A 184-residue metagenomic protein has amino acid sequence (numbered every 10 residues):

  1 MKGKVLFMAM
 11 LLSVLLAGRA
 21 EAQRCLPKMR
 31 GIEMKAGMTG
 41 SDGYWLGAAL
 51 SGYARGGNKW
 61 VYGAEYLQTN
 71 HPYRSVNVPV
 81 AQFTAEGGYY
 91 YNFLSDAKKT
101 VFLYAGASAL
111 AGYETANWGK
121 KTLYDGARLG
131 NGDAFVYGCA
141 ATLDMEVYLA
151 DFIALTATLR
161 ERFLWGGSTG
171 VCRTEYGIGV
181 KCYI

Functional and structural regions predicted by a protein language model:
M1-K28: Cleavable N-terminal export/targeting peptides
E21-T69, R74, K181-Y183: Short glycine/proline- and aromatic-enriched beta-strand/turn motifs that initiate or cap beta-hairpins
R24-I32, A54-W60, K99-A105, D133-F135 (+2 more regions): Outer-envelope beta-barrel architecture signal
G31-M34, N70-P72, Y124-L129, R160-F163: Extracytoplasmic loops and strand-loop junctions of Gram-negative outer membrane beta-barrel proteins
M34, L46-L50, A85-Y89, A141-L143 (+2 more regions): Membrane-embedded beta-strands of outer-membrane beta-barrel proteins, especially the hydrophobic/small aromatic
T39-G40, V76-Q82, R128-F135, S168-R173: Replace "Gram-negative outer membrane beta-barrel proteins" with "bacterial and organellar outer membrane beta-barrel
G52-D125, I153, C182: Gram-negative (and chloroplast) outer-membrane scaffold detector with strong preference for beta-barrel transmembrane
C172-I184: Outer-membrane beta-barrel "beta-signal"
